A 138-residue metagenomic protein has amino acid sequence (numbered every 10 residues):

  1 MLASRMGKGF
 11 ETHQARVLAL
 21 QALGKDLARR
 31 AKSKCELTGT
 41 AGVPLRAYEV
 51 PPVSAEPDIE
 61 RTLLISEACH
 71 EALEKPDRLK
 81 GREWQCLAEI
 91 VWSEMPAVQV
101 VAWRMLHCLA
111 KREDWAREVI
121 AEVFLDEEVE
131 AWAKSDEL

Functional and structural regions predicted by a protein language model:
L2-M6: N-terminal alpha-helical interaction blocks
G7, L73-R112: Polybasic, low-complexity binding patches
K8-G9, H13-L20, A28, L37-L64: Histidine-centered nuclease catalytic patch
I65-C69: Zinc-coordinating Cys/His ligand positions in small cysteine/histidine-rich zinc-finger domains
R112-V119: An accessory alpha-helical subdomain
I120-D126: OB-fold/S1-family RNA-binding modules
V129-L138: C-terminal, charged low-complexity interaction regions
